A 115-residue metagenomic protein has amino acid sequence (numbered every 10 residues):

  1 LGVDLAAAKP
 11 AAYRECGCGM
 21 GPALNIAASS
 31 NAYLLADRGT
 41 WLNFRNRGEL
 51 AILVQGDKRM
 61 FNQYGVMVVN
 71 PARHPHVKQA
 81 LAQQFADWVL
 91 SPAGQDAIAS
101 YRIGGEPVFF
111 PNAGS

Functional and structural regions predicted by a protein language model:
L1-S115: Exported/periplasmic ABC-transporter solute-binding proteins
